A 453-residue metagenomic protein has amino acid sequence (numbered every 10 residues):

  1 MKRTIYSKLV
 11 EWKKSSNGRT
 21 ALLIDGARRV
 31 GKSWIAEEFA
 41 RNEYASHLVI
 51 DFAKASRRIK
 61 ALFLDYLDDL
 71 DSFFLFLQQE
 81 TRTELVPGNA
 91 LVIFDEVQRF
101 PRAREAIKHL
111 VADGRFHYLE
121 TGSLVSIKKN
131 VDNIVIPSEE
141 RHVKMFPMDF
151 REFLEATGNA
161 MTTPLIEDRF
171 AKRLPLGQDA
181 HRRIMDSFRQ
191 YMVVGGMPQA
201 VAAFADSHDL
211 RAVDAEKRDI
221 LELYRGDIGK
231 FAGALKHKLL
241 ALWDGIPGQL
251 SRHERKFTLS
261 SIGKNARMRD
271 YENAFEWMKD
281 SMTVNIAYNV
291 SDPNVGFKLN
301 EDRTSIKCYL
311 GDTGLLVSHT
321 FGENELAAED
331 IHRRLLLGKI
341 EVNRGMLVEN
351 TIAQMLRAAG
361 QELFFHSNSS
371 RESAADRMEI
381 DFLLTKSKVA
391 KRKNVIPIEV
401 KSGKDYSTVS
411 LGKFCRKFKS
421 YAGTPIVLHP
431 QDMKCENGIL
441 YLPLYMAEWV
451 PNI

Functional and structural regions predicted by a protein language model:
M1-S16: Pre-Walker A adenine-sensing motif
K13-L22, R29, E38, N42-A45 (+2 more regions): A cross-kingdom feature that marks ATP-driven nucleic-acid transaction machinery
K32: Conserved lysine of the Walker
S56-P87: Short glycine-rich substrate-engagement loop in P-loop NTPases that contacts/grips substrate
L85-R102: Conserved P-loop NTPase "ATPase switch" module shared by AAA+ and STAND
I93, H117-S123, K144: Structural recognition of the conserved hydrophobic beta-strand(s) that form the central parallel beta-sheet of P-loop
H109, S126-H142, L154-N159: Short regulatory helix/loop adjacent to the ATP-binding pocket of P-loop NTPases
G158-V348, Q354, E362, N368: Interdomain hinge/linker elements that couple catalytic modules in large macromolecular machines
